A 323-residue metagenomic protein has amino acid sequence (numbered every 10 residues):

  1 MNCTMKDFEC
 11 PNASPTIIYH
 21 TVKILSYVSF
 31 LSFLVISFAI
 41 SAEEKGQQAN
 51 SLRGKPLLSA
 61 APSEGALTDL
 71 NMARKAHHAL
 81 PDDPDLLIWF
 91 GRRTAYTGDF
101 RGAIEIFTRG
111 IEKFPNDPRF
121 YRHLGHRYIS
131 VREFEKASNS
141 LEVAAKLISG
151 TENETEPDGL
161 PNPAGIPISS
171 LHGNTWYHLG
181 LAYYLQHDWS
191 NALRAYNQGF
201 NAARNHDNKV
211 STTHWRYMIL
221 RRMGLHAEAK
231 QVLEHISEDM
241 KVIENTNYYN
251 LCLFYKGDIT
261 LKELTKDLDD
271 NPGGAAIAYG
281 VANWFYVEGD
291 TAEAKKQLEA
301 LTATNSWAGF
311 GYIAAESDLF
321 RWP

Functional and structural regions predicted by a protein language model:
I40-D85, W89: N-terminal leader/linker segments that initiate helical-solenoid repeat arrays
A76, R109-G110, V143-A144, G199 (+1 more regions): Canonical positions in the second alpha-helix
